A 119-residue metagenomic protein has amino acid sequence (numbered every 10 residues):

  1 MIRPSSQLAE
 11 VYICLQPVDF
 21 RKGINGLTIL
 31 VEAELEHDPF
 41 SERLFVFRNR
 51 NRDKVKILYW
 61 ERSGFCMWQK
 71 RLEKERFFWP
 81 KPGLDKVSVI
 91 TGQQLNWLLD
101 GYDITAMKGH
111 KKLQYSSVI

Functional and structural regions predicted by a protein language model:
M1-I119: Polybasic/polar functional segments that serve as interface/processing modules
